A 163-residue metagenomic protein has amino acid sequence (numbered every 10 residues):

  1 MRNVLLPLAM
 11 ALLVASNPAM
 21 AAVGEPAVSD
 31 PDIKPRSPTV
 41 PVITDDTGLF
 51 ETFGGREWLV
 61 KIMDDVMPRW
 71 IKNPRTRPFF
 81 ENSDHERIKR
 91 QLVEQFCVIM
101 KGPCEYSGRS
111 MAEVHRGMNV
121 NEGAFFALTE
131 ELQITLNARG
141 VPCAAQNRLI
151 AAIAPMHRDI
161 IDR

Functional and structural regions predicted by a protein language model:
M1-V4: Positively charged n-region of N-terminal signal peptides that target proteins for export
P7-N17: Bacterial N-terminal signal peptides
A21-R163: Core of compact, soluble alpha-helical bundle domains
